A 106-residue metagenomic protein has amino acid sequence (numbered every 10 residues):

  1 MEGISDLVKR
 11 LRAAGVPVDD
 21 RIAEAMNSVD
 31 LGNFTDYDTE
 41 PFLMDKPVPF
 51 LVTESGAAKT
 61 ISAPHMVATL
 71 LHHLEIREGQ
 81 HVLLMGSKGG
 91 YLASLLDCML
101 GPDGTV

Functional and structural regions predicted by a protein language model:
M1-M99: Class I SAM-dependent transferase core
D103-V106: Short beta-strand element of Class I
